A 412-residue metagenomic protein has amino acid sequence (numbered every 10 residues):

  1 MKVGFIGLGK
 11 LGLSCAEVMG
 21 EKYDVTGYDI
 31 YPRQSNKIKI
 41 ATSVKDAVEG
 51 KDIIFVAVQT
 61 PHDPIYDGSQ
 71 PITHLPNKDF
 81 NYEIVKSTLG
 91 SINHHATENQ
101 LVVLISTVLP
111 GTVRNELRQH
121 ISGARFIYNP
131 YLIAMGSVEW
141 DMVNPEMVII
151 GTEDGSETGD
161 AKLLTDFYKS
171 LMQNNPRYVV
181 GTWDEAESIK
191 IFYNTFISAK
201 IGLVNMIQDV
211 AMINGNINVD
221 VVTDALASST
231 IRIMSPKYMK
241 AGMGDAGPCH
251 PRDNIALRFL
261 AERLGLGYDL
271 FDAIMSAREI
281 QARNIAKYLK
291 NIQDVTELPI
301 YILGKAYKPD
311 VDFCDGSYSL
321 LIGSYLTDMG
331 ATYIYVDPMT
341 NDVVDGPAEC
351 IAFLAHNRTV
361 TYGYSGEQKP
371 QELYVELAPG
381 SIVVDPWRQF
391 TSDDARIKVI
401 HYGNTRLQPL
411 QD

Functional and structural regions predicted by a protein language model:
M1-D412: Structural/interface elements that position substrates and couple domains in central-metabolism enzymes
